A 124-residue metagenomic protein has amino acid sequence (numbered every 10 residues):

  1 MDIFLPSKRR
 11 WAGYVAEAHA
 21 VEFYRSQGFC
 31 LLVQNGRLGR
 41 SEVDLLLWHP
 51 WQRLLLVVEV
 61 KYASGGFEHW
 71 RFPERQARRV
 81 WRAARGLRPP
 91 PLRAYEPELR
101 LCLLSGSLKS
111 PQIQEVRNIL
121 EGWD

Functional and structural regions predicted by a protein language model:
M1-G36: Acidic-basic catalytic patches of nuclease active cores, encompassing PD-(D/E)XK and other metal-cofactor nuclease
W11, V15, F67, R71-R78: Residues at secondary-structure transition points
Y24, V43-F67, V80: Conserved catalytic cores of phosphodiester-cleaving nucleases, focusing on short active-site segments
G36-L38, Y62: Short, glycine/acidic-enriched loop or turn micro-motifs at the edges of active sites
R37, Q52, R93-Y95: A generic structural micro-feature
G39-E42, S110: Short acidic/glycine-enriched loop/turn segments that link adjacent beta-strands
R71-Y95, R100-C102: Short, charged, amphipathic alpha-helix that recurs within catalytic cores of restriction-modification and other
L92-D124: Domain-level recognition of nuclease-like catalytic cores that cleave nucleotide substrates
